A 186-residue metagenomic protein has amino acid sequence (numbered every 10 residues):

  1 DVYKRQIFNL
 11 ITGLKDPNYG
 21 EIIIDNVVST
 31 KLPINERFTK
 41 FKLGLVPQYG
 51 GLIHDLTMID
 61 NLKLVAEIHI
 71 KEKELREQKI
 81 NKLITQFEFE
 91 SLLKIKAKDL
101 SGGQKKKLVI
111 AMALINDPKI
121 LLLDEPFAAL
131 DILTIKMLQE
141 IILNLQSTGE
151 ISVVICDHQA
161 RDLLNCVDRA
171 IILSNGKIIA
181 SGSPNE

Functional and structural regions predicted by a protein language model:
V2-Y3: Short, small-residue-biased leader/transition segments that mark boundaries at the very start of proteins
T12: Helix-to-loop junction immediately C-terminal to a conserved catalytic motif
S29-G44: ABC ATPase NBD coupling module
L75-L92, L143: Conserved ABC ATPase "signature" region
K96-L100: Conserved ABC ATPase signature
L121-E125: Catalytic Walker B motif of ABC-type/P-loop ATPase nucleotide-binding domains
D157-H158: H-loop/switch region of ABC-family ATPase nucleotide-binding domains
